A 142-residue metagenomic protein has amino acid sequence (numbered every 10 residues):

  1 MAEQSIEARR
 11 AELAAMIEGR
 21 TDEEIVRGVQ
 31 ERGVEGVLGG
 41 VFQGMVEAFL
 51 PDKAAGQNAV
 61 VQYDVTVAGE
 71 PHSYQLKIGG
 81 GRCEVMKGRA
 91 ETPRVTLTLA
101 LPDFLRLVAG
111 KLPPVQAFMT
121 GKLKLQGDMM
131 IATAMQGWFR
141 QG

Functional and structural regions predicted by a protein language model:
M1-G142: Feature captures hydrophobic
